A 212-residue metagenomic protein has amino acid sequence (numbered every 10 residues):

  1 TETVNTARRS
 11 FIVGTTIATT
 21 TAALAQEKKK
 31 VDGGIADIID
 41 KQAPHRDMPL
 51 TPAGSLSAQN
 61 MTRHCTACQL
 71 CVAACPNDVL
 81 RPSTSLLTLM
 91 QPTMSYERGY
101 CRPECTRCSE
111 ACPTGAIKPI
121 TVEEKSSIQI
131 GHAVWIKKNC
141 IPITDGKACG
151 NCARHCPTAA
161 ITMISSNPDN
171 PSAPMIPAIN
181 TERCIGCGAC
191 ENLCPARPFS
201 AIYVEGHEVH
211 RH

Functional and structural regions predicted by a protein language model:
T1-H212: Non-ligating segments of multi-cofactor redox enzymes
